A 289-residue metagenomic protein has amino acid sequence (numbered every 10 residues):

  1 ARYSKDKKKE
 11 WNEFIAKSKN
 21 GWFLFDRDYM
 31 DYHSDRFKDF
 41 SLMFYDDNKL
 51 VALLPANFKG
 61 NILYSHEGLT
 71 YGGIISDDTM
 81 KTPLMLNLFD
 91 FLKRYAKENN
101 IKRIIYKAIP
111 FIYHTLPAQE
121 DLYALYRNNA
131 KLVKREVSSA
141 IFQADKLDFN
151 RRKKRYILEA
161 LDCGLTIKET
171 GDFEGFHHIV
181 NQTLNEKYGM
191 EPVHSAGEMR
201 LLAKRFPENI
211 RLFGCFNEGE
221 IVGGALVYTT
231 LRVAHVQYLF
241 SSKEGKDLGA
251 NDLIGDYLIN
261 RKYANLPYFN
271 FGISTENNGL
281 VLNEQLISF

Functional and structural regions predicted by a protein language model:
A1-I62, A108-K246, K262: A conserved beta-strand-loop-helix scaffold within acyl/acetyltransferase catalytic domains
N61-N129, R232-F289: Acyl-donor binding region in acyl/amide transferases
